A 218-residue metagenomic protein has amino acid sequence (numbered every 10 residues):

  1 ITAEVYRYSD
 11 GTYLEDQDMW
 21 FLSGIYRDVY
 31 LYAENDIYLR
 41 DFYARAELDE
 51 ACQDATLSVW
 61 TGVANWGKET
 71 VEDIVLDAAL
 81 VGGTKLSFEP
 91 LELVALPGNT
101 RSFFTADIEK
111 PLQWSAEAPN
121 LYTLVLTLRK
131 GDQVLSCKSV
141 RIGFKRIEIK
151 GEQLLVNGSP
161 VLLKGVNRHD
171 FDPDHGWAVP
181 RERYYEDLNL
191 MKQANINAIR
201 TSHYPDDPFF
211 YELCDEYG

Functional and structural regions predicted by a protein language model:
I1-P208, L213-Y217: Secreted/periplasmic carbohydrate-active enzymes, especially glycoside hydrolases
